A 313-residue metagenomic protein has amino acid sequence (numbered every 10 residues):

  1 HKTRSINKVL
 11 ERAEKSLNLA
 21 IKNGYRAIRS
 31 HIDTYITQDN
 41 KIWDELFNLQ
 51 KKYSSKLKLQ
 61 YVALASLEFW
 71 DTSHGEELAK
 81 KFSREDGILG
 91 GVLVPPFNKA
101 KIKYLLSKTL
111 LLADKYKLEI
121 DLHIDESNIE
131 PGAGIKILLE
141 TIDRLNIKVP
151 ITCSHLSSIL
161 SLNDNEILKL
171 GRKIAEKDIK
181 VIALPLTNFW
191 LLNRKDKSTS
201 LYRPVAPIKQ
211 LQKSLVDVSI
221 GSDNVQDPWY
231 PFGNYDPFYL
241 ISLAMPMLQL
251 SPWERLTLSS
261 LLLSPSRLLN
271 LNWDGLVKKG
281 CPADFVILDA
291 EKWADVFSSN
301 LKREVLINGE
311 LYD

Functional and structural regions predicted by a protein language model:
H1-E11, V62-S73, L93-A100: Active-site mouth loops of central-metabolism enzymes
H1-H31, T37-K52, E77-S83: Alpha-helical scaffold segments that flank or form the walls of functional sites
G24, L89, H123, C153 (+6 more regions): Divalent metal-coordination and catalytic microenvironments
Y25-H31, Q60-Y61, D121, A183 (+1 more regions): Short beta-strand segments at enzyme active-site cores
T34-I36, A63-F69, P95-F97, E126-E130 (+4 more regions): Active-site-proximal loop/turn and secondary-structure-junction residues that shape catalytic pockets, frequently
K41-S55, D71-T152, L156-K180, K197-I220: Histidine/acidic residue-rich metal-binding segments in metalloenzymes
E140-I151, L191, Y202-L288: His/Asp/Glu-enriched, well-ordered alpha-helical/loop segment that forms or immediately abuts the divalent-metal
K279-D313: C-terminal cap of metal-dependent C-N hydrolases
